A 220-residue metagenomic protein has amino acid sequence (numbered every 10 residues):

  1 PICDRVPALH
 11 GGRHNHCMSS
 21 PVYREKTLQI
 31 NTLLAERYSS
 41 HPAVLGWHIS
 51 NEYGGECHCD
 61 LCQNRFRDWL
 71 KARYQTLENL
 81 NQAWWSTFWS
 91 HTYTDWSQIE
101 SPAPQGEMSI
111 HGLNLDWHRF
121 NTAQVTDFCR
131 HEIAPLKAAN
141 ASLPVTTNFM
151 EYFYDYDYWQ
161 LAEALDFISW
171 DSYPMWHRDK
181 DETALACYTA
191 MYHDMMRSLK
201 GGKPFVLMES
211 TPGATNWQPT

Functional and structural regions predicted by a protein language model:
C3-M191, M195: Polysaccharide-binding and catalytic clefts of secreted carbohydrate-active enzymes
W47, P204-F205: Hydrophobic beta-strand segments of well-ordered beta-sheets in folded domains
A141, K200-P204: A short helix->loop->beta-strand "cap" motif at the edges of active sites that frequently abuts
D171-M175, V206-T220: Aromatic/acidic polysaccharide-binding cleft in carbohydrate-active enzymes
